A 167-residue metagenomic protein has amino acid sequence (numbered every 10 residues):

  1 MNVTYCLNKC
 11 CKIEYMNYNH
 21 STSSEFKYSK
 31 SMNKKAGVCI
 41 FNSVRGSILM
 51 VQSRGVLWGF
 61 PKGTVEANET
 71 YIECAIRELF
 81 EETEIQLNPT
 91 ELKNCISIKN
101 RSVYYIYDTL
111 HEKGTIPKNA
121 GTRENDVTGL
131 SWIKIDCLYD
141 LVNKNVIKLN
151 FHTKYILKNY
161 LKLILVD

Functional and structural regions predicted by a protein language model:
N2-G37: Acidic, metal-coordinating catalytic segment for phosphate/diphosphate chemistry, firing primarily on the Nudix
S31-N33, S43, K99-N100, N125: A generic fold-level signal
C39, G59-T64: A short, polar/proline- and glycine-enriched secondary-structure boundary/capping micro-motif
N42, L57, E73-A75: Catalytic phosphate/metal-binding cores of nucleic-acid and nucleotide-processing enzymes, i.e., regions that mediate
M50-Q52: Short, acidic/hydrophobic/Gly-rich beta-strand patch recurrent on exposed beta strands that often constitutes part
G55-W58, C137-L138: A short, flexible beta-alpha/helix-coil linker loop
G63-I156, V166-D167: Unchanged
